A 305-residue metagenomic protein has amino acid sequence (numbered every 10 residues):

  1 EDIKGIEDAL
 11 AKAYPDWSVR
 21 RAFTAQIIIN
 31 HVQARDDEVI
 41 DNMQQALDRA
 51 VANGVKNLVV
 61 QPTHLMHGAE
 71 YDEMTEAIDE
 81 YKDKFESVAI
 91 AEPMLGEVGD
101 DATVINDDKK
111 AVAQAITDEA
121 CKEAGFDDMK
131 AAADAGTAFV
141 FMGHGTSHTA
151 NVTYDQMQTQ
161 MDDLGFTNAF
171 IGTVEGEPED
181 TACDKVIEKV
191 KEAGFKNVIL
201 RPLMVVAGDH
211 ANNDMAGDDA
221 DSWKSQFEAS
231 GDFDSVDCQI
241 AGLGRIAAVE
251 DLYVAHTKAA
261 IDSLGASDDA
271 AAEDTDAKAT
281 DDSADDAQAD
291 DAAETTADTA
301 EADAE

Functional and structural regions predicted by a protein language model:
E1-D276: Extended amphipathic ligand-handling, pore-lining, and cofactor/metal-binding catalytic surfaces
D269-E305: Intrinsically disordered, low-complexity repeat and linker tracts
